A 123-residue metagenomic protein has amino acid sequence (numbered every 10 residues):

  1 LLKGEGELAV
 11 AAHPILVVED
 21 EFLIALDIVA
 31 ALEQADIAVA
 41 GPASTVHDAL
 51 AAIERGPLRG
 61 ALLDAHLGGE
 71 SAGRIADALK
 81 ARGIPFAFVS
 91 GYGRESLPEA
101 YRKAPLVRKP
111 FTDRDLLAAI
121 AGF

Functional and structural regions predicted by a protein language model:
L1-P14, H47, T112-F123: Non-catalytic signal-transmission and effector/linker regions of two-component phosphorelay proteins
E19: Conserved acidic carboxylate
F22-G41: Two-component/phosphorelay signaling modules centered on CheY-like receiver
P42-G60: Acidic, metal-coordinating helix/loop segments flanking the phosphotransfer/catalytic sites of two-component signaling
T45, G69-R74: Acidic catalytic/metal-coordinating carboxylates
D64: Active-site residues of response regulator receiver
K109: A Lys-centered signature of the CheY-like receiver
